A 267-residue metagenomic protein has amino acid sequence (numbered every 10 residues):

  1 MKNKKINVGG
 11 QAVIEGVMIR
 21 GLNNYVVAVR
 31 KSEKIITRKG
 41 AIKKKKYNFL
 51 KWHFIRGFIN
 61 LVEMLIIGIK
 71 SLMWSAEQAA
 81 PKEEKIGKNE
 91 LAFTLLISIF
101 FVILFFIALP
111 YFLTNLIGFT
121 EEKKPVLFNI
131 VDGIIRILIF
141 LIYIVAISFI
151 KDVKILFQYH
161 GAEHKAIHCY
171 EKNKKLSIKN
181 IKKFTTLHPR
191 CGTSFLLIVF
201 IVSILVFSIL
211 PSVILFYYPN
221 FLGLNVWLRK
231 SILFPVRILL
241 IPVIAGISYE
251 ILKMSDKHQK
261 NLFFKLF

Functional and structural regions predicted by a protein language model:
M1-L72, A80: Divalent-cation
G16, V153, C191: Residue-level signature of catalytic and energy-coupling elements of molecular machines, predominantly ATP/GTP-dependent
A28, I35-A41, F112-E122, Y143-S177 (+3 more regions): Juxtamembrane helix-loop transition segments at the membrane interface in multi-pass membrane proteins
N48, L61, G68-E90, Y111 (+7 more regions): Multi-pass alpha-helical transmembrane bundle typical of ion/small-solute transporters and intramembrane aspartyl
W74-Q78, F101-E122, V199-L233, A245 (+1 more regions): Juxtamembrane "helix exit" motif at the C-terminal ends of alpha-helical transmembrane segments in multi-pass membrane
A76-F119, V126-F149: Hydrophobic alpha-helical segments characteristic of transmembrane helices in integral membrane transporters
N89-L104, T185-I209: Transmembrane alpha-helical segments and their cytosolic interface motifs in multi-pass membrane proteins
T94-I99, F128, D132, R136 (+7 more regions): Pore-lining and gate-forming transmembrane alpha-helices of multi-pass membrane transport proteins
